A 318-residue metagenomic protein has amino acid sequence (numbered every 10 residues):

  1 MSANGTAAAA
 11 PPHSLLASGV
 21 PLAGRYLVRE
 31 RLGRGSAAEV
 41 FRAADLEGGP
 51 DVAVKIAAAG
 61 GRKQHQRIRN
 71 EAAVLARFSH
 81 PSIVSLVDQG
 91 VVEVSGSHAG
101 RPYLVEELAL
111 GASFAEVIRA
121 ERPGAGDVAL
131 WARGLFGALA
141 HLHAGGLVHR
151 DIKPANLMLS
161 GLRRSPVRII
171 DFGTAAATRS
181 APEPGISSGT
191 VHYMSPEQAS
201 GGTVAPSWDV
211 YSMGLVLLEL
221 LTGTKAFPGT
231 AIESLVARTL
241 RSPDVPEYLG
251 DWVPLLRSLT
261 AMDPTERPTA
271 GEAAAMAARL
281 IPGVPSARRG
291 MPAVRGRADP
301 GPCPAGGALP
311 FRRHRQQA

Functional and structural regions predicted by a protein language model:
V28-G35, V40: Protein kinase glycine-rich loop
A44-D51: Conserved N-lobe loop of protein kinases adjacent to the ATP-binding glycine-rich P-loop
A58-R77: AlphaC helix of the eukaryotic protein kinase fold
S85-G100: Short beta-strand micro-motifs within the conserved protein kinase catalytic domain, predominantly in the N-lobe
G96-S113: Conserved short submotifs of the Hanks-type protein kinase catalytic core that shape the nucleotide-binding pocket
W131-A132: Activation segment signature within eukaryotic-like protein kinase domains
L135-L147: Protein kinase catalytic-loop region centered on the HRD/HxD motif
